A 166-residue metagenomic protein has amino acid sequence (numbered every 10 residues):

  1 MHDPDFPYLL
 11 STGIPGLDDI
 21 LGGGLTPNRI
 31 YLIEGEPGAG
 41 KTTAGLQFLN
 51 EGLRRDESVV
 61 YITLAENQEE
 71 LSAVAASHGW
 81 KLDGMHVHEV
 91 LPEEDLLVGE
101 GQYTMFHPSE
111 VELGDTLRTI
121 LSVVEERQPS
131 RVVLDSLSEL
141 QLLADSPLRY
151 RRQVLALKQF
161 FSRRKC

Functional and structural regions predicted by a protein language model:
M1-P4: Charged, amphipathic alpha-helical linker segments immediately N-terminal to NTP-binding catalytic cores
F6-Y8: Long, charged amphipathic helices and adjacent flexible linkers at domain junctions
T12-G24: Pre-Walker A adenine-sensing motif
L25, L53, K158, S162: Conserved ATPase "switch" residues in P-loop NTPase domains
L32, E36-G101: Conserved P-loop
L97-S162: Phosphate-binding/switch loop-helix module in NTP-utilizing enzymes
